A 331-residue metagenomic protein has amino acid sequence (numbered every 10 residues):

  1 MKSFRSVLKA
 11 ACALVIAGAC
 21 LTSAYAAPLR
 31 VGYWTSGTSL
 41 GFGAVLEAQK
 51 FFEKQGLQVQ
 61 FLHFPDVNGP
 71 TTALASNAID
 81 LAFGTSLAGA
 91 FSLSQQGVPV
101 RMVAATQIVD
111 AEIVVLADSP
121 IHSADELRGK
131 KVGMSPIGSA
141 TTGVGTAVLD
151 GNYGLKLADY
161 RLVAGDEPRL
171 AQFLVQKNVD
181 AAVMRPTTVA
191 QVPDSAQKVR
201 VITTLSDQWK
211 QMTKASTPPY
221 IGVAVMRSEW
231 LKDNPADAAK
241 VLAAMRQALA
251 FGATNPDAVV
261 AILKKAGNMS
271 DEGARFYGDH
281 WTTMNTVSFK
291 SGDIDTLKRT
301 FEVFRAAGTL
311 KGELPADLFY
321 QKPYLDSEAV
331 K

Functional and structural regions predicted by a protein language model:
M1-C12: Bacterial N-terminal signal peptides that target proteins for export
A11-C20: Bacterial N-terminal signal peptides
L21-A26: Sec/Tat signal peptide C-region and signal peptidase I cleavage site
A27-D166, F173-Q176, D180-P186, Q197-K198 (+1 more regions): Short, glycine-/small- and polar/acidic-enriched structural segments that line small-molecule recognition paths
K54, S206-T217, T283-G292: Short, solvent-exposed loop/beta-turn-alpha elements that line the ligand-binding surface or hinge of extracytoplasmic
A88, R169-L263: Pocket-lining segment of extracytoplasmic ligand-binding domains
L231-T309: Secondary-structure end/capping motifs
K298-K331: Conserved C-terminal helix/tail region of periplasmic/extracytoplasmic solute-binding proteins
